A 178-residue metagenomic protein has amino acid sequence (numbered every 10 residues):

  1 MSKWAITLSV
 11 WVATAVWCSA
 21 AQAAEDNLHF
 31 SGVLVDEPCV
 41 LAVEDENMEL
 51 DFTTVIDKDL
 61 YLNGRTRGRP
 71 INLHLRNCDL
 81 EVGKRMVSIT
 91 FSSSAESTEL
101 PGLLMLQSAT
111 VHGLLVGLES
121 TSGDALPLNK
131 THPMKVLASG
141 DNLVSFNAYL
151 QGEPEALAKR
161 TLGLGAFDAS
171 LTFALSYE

Functional and structural regions predicted by a protein language model:
S2-A5, A21-E178: Mature extracellular/passenger domains of Gram-negative fimbrial/pilin and adhesin proteins
T7-W17: Bacterial N-terminal signal peptides
